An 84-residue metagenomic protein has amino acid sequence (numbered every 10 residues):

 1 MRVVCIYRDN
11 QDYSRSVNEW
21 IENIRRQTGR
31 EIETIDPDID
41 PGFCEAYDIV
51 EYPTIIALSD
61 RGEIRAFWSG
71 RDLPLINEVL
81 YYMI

Functional and structural regions predicted by a protein language model:
M1-Q27: Local sequence-structure signature of Cys/Sec-based thiol-disulfide redox active-site neighborhoods
I6-R8, G29-G42: Thiol-based oxidoreductase modules, predominantly thioredoxin-like and allied folds used for disulfide exchange
Q11, D40, E63: Surface-exposed, flexible loop/turn segments at secondary-structure boundaries
S14, T28, D36, T54 (+2 more regions): A generic structural signal for ordered secondary structure
N18-I21, D48-V50, R71: Short, glycine/charged-enriched secondary-structure capping and boundary segments
C44-Y47, V79: Short amphipathic alpha-helix with an adjacent loop that forms part of the alpha/beta core around
Y47-A57: Structural micro-motif
L58-I84: Non-catalytic, surface beta->alpha helical segment in thiol-disulfide oxidoreductase systems
